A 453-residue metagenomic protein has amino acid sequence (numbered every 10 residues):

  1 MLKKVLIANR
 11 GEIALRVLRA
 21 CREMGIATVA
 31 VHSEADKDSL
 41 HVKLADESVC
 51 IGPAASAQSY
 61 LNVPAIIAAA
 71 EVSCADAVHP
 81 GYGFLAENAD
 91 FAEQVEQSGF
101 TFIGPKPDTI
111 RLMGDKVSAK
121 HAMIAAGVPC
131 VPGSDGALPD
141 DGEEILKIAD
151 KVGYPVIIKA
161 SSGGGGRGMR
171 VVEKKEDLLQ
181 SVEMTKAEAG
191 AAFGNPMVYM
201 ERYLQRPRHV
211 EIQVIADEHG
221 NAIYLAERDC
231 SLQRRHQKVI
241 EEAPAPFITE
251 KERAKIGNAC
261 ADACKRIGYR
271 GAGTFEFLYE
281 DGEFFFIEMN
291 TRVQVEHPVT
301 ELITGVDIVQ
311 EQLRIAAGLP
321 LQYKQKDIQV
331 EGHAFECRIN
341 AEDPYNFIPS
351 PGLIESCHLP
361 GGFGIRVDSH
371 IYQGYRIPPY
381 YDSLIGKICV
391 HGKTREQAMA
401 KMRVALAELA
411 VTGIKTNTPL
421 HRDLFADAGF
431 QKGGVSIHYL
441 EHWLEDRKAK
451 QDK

Functional and structural regions predicted by a protein language model:
M1-F275, Y279-N290, Q294: N-terminal beta-alpha lobe that positions the nucleotide/phosphoryl donor in ATP/NTP-coupled carboxylate activation
P298-E301, V306-K453: Catalytic cores of soluble metabolic enzymes centered on carboxylation/carboxyl-transfer
